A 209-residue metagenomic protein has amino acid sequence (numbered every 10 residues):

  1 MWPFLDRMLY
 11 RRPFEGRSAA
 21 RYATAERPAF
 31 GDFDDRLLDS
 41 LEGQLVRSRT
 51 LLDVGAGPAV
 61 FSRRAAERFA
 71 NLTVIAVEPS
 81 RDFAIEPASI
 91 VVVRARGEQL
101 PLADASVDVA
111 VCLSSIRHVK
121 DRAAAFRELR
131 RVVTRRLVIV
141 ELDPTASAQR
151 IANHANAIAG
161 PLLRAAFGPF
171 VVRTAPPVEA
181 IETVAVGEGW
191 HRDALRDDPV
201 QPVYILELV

Functional and structural regions predicted by a protein language model:
M1-L45, V60, R64: Conserved class I S-adenosyl-L-methionine
T50, T73, S106-D108: Structural signature of beta-strand start/N-cap positions in the alpha/beta core of ABC transporter nucleotide-binding
L52, G57-Q99: Class I SAM-dependent methyltransferase SAM/SAH-binding core
F61, V140-R196, V203: C-terminal alpha-helical "lid/dimerization" subdomain adjacent to the S-adenosyl-L-methionine
V111: A conserved beta-strand element that flanks and buttresses the S-adenosyl-L-methionine
R117-H118: A short His-aromatic
A123-L137: A short glycine-rich, Lys/Arg-flanked "PGG" loop and its adjoining helix->strand segment in the class I
L206-V209: C-terminal lobe and adjacent flexible extensions of AdoMet/dcAdoMet transferase-like proteins
